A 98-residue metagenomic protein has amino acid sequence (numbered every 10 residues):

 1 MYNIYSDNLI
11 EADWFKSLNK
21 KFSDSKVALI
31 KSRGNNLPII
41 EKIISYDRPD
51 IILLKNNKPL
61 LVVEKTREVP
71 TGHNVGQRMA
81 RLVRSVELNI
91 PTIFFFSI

Functional and structural regions predicted by a protein language model:
M1, K58-P59, N89-P91: A general structural motif
M1-K16: A short, highly charged nucleic-acid-interacting micro-segment common to nuclease and nuclease-linked defense proteins
Y5-S6, K26-N56: Active-site metal-binding core of divalent-cation-utilizing nuclease and nuclease-like domains
L9-E11, T66-G72: Short acidic, S/G/P-rich loop/turn micro-motifs used as interaction or catalytic elements
D13-K26: A short, Lys/Arg-enriched amphipathic alpha-helix followed by its capping loop at the start of a domain
I51-L53, L60-R67, L82: Conserved catalytic cores of phosphodiester-cleaving nucleases, focusing on short active-site segments
H73-R81: Well-ordered, non-membrane alpha-helical segments in soluble/globular domains
V86-I98: Nucleic-acid nuclease catalytic cores
